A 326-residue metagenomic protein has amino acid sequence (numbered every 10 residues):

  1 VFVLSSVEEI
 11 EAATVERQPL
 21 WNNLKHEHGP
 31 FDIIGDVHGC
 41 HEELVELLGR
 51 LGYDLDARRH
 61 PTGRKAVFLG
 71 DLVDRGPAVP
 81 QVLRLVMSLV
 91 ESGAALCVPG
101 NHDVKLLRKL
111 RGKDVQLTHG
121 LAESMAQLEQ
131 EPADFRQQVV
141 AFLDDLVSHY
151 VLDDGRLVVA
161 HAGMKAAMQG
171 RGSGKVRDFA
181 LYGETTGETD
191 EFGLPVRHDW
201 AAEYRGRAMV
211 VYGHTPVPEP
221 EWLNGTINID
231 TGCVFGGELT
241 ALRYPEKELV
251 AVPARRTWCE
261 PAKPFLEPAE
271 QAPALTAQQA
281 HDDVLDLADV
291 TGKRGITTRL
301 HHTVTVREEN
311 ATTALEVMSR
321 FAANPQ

Functional and structural regions predicted by a protein language model:
F2-L83: N-terminal active-site segment of His-dependent metallophosphoesterases
S5-E11, H26, D178, Y182-P325: Acidic, His/Gly-rich catalytic cores of divalent-metal-dependent hydrolytic chemistry
H26-P30, L152-V158: Beta-strand-turn-beta hairpins that frame and shape the catalytic cleft of phosphate-ester-processing enzymes
I33, A66-F68, C97-V98, V158 (+2 more regions): Residue-level marker for buried hydrophobic side chains located in beta-strands that build the well-ordered beta-sheet
D36, D71, V86, G100-N101 (+6 more regions): Divalent metal-coordination and catalytic microenvironments
G39-E42, D74-P77, V104-L107, A166-A167 (+2 more regions): Active-site environment of divalent metal-dependent phosphoester hydrolases
P61-G63, R75-R156, A166, V176-F192: Active-site neighborhood of divalent metal-dependent phosphoester bond hydrolases
A162-G163, M168-G174, W222-L223: A short secondary-structure junction signal
